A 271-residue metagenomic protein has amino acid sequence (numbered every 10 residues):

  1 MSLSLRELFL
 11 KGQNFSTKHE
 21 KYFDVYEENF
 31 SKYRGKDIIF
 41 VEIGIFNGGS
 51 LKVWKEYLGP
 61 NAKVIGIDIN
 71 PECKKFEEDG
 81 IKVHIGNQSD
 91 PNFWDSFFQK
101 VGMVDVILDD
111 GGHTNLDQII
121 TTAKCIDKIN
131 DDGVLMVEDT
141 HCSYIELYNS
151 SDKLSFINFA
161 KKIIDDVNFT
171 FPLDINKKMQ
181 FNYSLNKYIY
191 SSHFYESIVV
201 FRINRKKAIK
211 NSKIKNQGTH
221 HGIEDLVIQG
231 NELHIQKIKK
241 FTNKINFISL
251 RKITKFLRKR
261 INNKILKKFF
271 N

Functional and structural regions predicted by a protein language model:
M1-L108, G112-M136, H141-N271: A short alpha-helical cap/connector motif
